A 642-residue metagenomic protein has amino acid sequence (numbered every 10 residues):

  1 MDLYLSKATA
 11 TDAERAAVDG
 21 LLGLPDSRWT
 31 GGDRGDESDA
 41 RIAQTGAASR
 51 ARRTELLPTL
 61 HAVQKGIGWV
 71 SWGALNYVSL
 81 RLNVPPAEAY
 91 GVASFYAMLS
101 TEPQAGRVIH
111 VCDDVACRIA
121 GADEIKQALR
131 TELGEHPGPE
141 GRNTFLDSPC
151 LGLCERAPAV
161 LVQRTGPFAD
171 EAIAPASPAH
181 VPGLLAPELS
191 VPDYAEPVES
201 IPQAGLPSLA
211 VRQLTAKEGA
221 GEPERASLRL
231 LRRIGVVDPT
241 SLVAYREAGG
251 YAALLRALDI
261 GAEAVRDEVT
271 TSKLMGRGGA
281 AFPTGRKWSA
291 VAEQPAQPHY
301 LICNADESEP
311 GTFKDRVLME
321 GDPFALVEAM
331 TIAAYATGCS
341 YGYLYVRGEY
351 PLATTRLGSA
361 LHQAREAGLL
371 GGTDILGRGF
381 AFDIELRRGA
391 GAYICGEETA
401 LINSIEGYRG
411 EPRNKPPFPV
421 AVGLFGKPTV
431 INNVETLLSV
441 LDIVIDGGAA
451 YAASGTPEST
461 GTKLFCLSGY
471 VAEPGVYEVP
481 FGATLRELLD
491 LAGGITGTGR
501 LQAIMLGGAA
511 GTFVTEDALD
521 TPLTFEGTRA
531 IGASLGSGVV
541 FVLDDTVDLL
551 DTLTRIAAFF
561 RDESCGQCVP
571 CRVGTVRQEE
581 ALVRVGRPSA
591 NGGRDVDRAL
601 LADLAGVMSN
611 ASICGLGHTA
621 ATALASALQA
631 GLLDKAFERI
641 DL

Functional and structural regions predicted by a protein language model:
M1-L642: Feature of Fe-S/electron-transfer and energy-metabolism proteins that preferentially highlights extended coupling
